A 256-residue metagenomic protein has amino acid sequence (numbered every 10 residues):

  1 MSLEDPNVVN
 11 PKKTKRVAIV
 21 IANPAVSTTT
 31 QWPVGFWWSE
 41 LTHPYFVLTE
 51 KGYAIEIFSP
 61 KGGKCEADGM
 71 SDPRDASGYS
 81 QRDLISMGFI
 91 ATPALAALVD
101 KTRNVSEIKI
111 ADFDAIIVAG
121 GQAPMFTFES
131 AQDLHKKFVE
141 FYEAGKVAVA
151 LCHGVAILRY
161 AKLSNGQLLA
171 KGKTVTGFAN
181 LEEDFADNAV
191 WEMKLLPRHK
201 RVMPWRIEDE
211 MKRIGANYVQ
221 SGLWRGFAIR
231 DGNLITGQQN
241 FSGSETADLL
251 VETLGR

Functional and structural regions predicted by a protein language model:
M1-A144, I157-R256: Extended, subdomain-level signal for the structured scaffold at the beginning of enzyme domains
V147-V149: Conserved, well-structured core segments that form or line functional sites
C152-G154: Catalytic nucleophile serine of serine hydrolases, specifically the conserved "nucleophile elbow" pentapeptide
